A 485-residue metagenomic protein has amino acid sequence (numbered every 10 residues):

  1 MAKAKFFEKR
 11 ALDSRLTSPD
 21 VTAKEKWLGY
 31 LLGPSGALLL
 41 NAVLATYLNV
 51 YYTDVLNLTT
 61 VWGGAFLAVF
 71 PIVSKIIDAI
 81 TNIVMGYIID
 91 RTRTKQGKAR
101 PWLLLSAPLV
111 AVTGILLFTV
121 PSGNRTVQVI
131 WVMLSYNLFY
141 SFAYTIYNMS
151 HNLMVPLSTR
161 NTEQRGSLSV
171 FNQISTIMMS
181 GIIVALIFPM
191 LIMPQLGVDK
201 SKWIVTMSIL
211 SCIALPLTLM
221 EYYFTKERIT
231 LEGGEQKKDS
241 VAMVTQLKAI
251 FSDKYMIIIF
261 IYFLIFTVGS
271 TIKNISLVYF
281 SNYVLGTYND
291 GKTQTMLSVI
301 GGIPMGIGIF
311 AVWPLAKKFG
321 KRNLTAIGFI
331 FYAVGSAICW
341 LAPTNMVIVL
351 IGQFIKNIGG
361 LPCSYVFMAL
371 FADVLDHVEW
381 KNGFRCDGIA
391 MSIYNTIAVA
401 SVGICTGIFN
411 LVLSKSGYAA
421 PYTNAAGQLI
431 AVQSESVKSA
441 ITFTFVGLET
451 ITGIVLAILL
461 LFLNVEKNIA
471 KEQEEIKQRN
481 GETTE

Functional and structural regions predicted by a protein language model:
A2-E485: Membrane-embedded alpha-helical bundles of multi-pass transporters/translocases, especially carrier/permease families
